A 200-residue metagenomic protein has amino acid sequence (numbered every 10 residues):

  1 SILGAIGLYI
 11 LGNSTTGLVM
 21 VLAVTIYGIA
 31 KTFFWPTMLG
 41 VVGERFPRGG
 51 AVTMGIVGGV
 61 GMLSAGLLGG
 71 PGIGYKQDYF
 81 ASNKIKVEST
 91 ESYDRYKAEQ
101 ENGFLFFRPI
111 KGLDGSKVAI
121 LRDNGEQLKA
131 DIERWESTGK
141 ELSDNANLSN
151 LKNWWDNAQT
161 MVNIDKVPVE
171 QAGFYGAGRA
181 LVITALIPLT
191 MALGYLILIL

Functional and structural regions predicted by a protein language model:
I2-A5, T25, I29, I56-G59 (+2 more regions): Residue-level signature of the transmembrane alpha-helical core of multi-pass small-molecule transporters
I2-T15: C-terminal ends and interior cores of transmembrane alpha-helices in multi-pass membrane transporters/permeases
V19-F33: Hydrophobic core of transmembrane alpha-helices in multi-pass small-molecule transporters, especially MFS/SLC-type
F33-F46, T53: Intracellular juxtamembrane helix-capping segments at the cytosolic ends of symmetry-related transmembrane helices
G49-A81: A late C-terminal transmembrane helix in Major Facilitator Superfamily
G69-L181: Low-complexity, proline/glycine-enriched hydrophobic segments characteristic of transmembrane helices
S89-D94, G178-L200: Symmetry-related core transmembrane helices of the 12-TM Major Facilitator Superfamily/SLC fold
